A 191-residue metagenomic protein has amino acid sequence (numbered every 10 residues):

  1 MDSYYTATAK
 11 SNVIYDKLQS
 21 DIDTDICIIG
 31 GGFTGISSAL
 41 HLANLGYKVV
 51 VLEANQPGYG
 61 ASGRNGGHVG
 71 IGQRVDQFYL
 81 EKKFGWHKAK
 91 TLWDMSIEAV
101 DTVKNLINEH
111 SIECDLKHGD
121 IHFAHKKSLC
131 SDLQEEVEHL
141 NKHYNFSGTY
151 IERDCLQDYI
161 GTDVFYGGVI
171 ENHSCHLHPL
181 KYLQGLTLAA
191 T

Functional and structural regions predicted by a protein language model:
M1-I26, N44: Extreme N-terminal leader/targeting segments of oxidoreductases
I22-V51: N-terminal Rossmann-like FAD-binding beta1-loop-alpha1 element of flavoenzymes
G67-I71, L133, G167: Short, hinge-like loop/turn segments at secondary-structure boundaries
G72-R153: Dinucleotide-binding Rossmann-like beta1-alpha1 core, especially the glycine-rich loop that anchors the ADP
E135-H139, D163-T191: Helical element adjacent to the flavin cofactor pocket in flavoenzyme catalytic cores
E152-I160: A conserved short coil-to-beta-strand element within the FAD-binding core of flavoproteins
